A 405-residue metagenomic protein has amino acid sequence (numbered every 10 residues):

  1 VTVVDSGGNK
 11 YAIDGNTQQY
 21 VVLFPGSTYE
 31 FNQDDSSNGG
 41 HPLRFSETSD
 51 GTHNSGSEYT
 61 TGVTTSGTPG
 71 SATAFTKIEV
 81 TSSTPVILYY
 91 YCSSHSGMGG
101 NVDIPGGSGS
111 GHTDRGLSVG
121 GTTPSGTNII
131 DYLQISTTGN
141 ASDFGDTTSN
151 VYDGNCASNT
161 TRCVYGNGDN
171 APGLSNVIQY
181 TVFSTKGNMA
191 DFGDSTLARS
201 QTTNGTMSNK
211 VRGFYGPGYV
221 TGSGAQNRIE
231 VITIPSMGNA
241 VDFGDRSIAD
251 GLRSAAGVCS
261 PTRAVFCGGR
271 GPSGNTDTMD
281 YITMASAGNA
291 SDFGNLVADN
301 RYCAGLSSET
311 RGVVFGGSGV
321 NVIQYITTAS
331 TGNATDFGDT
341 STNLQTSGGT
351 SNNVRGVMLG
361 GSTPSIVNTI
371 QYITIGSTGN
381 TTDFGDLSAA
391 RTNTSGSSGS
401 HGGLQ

Functional and structural regions predicted by a protein language model:
V1-Q405: Polar, enzyme-active/binding microenvironments
